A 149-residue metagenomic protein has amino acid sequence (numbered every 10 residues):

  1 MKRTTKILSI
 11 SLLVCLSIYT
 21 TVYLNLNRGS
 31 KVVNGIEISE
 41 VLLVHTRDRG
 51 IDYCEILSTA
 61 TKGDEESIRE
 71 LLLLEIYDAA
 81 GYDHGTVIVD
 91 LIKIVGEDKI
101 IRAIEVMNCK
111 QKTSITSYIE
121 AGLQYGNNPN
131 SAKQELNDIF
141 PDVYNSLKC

Functional and structural regions predicted by a protein language model:
M1-L13: N-terminal Sec-pathway targeting helices
K6, Y19, E70: Functionally constrained cores in energy, signaling, and assembly domains
V14-L24: Hydrophobic alpha-helical membrane-insertion segments, chiefly the h-region of N-terminal signal peptides
N25-C149: Non-catalytic all-alpha helical scaffold/repeat segments
